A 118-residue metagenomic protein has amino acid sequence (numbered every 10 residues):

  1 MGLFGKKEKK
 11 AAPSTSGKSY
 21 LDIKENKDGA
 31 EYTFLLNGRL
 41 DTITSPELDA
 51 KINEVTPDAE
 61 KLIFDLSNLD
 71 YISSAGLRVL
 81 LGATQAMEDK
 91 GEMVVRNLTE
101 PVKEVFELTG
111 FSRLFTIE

Functional and structural regions predicted by a protein language model:
M1-E8: Polybasic, Ser/Thr-rich amphipathic helices
A12-L48: STAS-typified acidic loop motif
T42-L114: Amphipathic alpha-helical interaction surfaces in cytosolic regulatory modules
T116-E118: Short acidic-hydrophobic, aromatic-tinged amphipathic segments that line or gate anion-handling sites
